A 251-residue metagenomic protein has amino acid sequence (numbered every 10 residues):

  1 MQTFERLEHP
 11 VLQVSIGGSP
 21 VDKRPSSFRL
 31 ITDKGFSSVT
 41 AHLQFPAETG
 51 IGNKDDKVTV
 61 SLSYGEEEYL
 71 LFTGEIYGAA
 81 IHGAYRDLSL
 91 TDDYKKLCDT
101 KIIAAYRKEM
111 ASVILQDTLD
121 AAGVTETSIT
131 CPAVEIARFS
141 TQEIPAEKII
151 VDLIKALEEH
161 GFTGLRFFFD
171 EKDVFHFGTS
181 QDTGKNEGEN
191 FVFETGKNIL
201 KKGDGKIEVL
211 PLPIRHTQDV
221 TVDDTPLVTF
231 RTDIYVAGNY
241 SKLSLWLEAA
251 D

Functional and structural regions predicted by a protein language model:
M1-K96, Y235-Y240: Assembly/oligomerization scaffold segments
Q2, D92-Y94, S128-N198: Short beta-strand-centered interaction patches in the first periplasmic/extracellular domains of large envelope
D22-I51, F177-D251: An acidic/polar, Gly/Ser/Thr-rich interaction patch typically located in mid-to-C-terminal regions of proteins
D33-K34, Y77-A80, R166-F168, K197-L200: Short, exposed beta-strand/loop patches in secreted or surface proteins that constitute
K54-T59, K108, R215-Q218: Glycine-centered loop/turn motifs
H82, A111-T127: Glycine-rich, acidic and aromatic/proline-enriched surface loops and short helix-turn segments that act as binding
T100-K108, A137-T141: Second-shell loop/turn segments in exported
S112-Q116, E147-I154, I214-R215: Extracytoplasmic/secreted envelope proteins and their assembly/folding machinery, especially bacterial periplasmic
